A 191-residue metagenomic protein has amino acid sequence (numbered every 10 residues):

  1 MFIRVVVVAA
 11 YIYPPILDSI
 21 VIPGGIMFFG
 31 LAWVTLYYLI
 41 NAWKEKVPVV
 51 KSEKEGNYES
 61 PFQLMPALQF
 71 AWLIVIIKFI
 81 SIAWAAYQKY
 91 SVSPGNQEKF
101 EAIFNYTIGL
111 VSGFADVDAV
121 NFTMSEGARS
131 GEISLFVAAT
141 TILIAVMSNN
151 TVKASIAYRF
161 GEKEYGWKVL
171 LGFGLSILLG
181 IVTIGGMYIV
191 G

Functional and structural regions predicted by a protein language model:
F2, A9-I16, S91-T151, F160-G161: Membrane-interfacial helix-loop connectors
R4, M27-T35, I77, S81 (+2 more regions): Alpha-helical transmembrane segments of multipass membrane proteins
I16-A32: Alpha-helical transmembrane segments
V21-G25, L64-W72, Y106-T107, A139-L143 (+1 more regions): Hydrophobic alpha-helical transmembrane segments
L36-E45, V152-G161: C-terminal ends of transmembrane helices
V50-I80: Membrane-water interface at loop-to-transmembrane-helix junctions
A86, I181-G191: Juxtamembrane boundary at the C-terminal end of a transmembrane helix
S155-I177: Interfacial loop-to-transmembrane junctions
